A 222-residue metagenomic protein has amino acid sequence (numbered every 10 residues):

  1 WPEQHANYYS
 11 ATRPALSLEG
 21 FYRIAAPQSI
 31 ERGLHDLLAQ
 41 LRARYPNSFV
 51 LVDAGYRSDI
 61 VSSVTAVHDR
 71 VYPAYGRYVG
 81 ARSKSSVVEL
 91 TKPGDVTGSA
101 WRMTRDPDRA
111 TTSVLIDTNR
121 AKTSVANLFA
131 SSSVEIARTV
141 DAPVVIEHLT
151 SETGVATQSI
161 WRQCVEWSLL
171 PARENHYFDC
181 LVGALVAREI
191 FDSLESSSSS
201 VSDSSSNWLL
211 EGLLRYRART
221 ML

Functional and structural regions predicted by a protein language model:
W1-L51, L222: Nucleic-acid-processing active sites and adjacent nucleic-acid-binding tracks, predominantly divalent metal-dependent
V52-Y56: Structural motif
S58-L222: C-terminal nuclease/phosphodiesterase catalytic domains that cleave nucleic-acid phosphodiester bonds
